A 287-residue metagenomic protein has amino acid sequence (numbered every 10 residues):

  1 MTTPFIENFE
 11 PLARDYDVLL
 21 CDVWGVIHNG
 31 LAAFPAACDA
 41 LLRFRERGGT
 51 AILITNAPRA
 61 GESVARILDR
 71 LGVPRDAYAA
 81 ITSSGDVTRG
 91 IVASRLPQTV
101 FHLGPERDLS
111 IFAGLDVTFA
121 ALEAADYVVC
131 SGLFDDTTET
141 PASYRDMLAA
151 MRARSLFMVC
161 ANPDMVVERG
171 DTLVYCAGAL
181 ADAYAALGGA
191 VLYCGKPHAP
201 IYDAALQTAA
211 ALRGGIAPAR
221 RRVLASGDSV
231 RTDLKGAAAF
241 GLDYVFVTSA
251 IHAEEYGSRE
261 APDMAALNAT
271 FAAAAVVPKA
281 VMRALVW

Functional and structural regions predicted by a protein language model:
T2-V23, N29-R47, A57, G61-T82 (+1 more regions): Asp-based, Mg2+/Mn2+-dependent phosphohydrolase catalytic module
T50: N-terminal phosphate-binding loop and flanking beta/alpha elements of the actin-like ATPase fold
